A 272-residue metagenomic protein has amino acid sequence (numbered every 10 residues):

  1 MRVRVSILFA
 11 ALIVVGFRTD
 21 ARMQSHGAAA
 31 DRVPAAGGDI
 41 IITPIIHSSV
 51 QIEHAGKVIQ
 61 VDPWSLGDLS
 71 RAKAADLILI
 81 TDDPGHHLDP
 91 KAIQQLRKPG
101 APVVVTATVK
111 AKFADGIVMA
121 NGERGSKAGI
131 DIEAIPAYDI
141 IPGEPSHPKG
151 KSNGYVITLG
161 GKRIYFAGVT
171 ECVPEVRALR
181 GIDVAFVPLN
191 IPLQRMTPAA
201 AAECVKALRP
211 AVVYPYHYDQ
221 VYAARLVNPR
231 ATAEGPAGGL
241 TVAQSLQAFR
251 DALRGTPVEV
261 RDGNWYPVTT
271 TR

Functional and structural regions predicted by a protein language model:
M1-R4: Positively charged n-region of N-terminal signal peptides that target proteins for export
S6-G16: Bacterial N-terminal signal peptides
R18-M23: Sec/Tat signal peptide C-region and signal peptidase I cleavage site
Q24-K73, G116-R180, D262-R272: Core dinuclear metal-dependent hydrolase active-site scaffold
Q60, W64-A111, R180-F186, R209: Active-site metal-binding motif and surrounding structural segment of the metallo-beta-lactamase
L66-L69, P84-L88, K110-F113, E123-S126 (+6 more regions): Active-site environment of divalent metal-dependent phosphoester hydrolases
I117-S126, C204-R272: Binuclear metal-ion centers of metallo-dependent hydrolases, dominated by the metallo-beta-lactamase
I182-F186, P192-Q194, P198-Y218: Proline-aspartate-enriched helix->loop->beta-strand connector
